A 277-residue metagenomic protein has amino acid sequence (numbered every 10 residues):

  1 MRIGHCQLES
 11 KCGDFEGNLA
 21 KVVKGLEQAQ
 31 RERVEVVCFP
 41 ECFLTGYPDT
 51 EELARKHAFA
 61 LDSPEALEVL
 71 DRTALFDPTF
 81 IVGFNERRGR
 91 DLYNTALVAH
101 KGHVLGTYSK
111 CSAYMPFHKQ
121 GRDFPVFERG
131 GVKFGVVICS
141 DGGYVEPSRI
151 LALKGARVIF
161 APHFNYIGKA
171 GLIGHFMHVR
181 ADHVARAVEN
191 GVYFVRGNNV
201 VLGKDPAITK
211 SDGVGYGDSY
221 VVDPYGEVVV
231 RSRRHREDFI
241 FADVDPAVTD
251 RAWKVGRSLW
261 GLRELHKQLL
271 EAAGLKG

Functional and structural regions predicted by a protein language model:
M1-H5: Extreme N-terminal starter segment of soluble prokaryotic enzymes
Q7-G13: Short polar catalytic/cofactor-binding loops
F15, K24-K101, N165-N190: Cys-nucleophile CN-hydrolase/nitrilase-fold catalytic domain and related Cys-dependent amidase chemistry that acts on
A20-V34, E146-L153: Short amphipathic alpha-helices and their capping/turn segments at secondary-structure boundaries
A60-L61, R87-P162, Y166-A185, K254-S258: Active-site catalytic loop in hydrolytic enzyme cores
P64-T79, G143-D238: CN hydrolase (nitrilase-like) catalytic-core segments centered on the catalytic cysteine and neighboring Lys/Glu
V82-F84, N94-V98, P125, S219-V221 (+1 more regions): Short beta-strand scaffold segments in enzyme catalytic cores
A247-G277: A conserved C-terminal secondary-structure "cap"
